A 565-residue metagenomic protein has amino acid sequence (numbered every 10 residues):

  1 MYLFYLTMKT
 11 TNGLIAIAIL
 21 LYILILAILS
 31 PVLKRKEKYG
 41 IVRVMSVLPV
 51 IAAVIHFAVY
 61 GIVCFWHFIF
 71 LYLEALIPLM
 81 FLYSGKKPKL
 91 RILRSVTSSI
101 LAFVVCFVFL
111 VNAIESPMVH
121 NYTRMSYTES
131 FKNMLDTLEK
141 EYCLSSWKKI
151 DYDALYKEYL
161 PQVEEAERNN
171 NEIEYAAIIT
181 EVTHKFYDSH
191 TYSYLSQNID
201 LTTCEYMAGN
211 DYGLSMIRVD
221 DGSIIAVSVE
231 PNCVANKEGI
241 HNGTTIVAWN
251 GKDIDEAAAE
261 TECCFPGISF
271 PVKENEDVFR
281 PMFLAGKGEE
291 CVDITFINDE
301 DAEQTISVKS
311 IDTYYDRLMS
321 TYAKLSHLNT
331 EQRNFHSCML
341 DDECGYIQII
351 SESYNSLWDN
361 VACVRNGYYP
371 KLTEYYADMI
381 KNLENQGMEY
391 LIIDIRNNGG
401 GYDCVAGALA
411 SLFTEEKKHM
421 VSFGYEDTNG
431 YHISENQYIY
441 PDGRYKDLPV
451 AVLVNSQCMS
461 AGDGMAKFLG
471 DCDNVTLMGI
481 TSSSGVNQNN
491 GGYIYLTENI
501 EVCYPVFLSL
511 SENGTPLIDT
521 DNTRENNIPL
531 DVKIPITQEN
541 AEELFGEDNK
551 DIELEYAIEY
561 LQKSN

Functional and structural regions predicted by a protein language model:
M1-T11: Short, strongly hydrophobic alpha-helical membrane anchors
Y22-I28, K38, V42-K89, R94 (+3 more regions): C-terminal "post-core" interaction segments
A53-F57, F65-F68, R124-M125, C204-E256 (+2 more regions): PDZ/PDZ-like domain segments forming the peptide/carboxylate-binding groove, activating on the N-terminal beta-strands
V96-V111: Hydrophobic membrane-insertion alpha-helices, especially the h-region of bacterial N-terminal signal peptides
S126-N133, T137, A154, E158 (+16 more regions): Extracytoplasmic/secreted proteins, especially bacterial periplasmic and envelope-associated proteins
S130, Y142-S223, K287-D293, I297-S337: Extended, small/polar residue-biased N-terminal targeting/export presequences and adjacent propeptide/linker tracts
L135-C143, L160-R168, T180-Y192, T245-G251 (+5 more regions): Sec-exported extracytoplasmic/periplasmic mature domains
W249, I254-Q386, T523-P535: C-terminal, low-ordered peptide segments at domain boundaries
